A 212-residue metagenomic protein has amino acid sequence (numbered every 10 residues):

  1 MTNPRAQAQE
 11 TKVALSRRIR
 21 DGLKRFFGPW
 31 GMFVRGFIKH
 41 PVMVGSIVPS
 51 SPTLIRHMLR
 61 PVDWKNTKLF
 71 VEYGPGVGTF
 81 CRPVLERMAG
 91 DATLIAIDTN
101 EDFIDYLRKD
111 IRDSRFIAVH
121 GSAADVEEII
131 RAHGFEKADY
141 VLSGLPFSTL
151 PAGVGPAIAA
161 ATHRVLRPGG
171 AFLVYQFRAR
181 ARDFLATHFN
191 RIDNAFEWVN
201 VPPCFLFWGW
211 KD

Functional and structural regions predicted by a protein language model:
F26-G28, M32-K65: Class I SAM-dependent methyltransferase Rossmann-like catalytic core, especially the SAM/SAH-binding loop
T67-G76: Conserved class I S-adenosyl-L-methionine
V77-G90: Conserved SAM-binding loop of SAM-dependent methyltransferases across substrates and taxa, primarily the Class I
T93-D98: Conserved SAM-binding motif I beta-strand of class I
I104-A132: S-adenosyl-L-methionine
P156-P168: A short glycine-rich, Lys/Arg-flanked "PGG" loop and its adjoining helix->strand segment in the class I
G169-Q176: Conserved beta-strand signature within the Rossmann-like core of class I S-adenosyl-L-methionine
E197-D212: Core SAM-dependent methyltransferase catalytic element
